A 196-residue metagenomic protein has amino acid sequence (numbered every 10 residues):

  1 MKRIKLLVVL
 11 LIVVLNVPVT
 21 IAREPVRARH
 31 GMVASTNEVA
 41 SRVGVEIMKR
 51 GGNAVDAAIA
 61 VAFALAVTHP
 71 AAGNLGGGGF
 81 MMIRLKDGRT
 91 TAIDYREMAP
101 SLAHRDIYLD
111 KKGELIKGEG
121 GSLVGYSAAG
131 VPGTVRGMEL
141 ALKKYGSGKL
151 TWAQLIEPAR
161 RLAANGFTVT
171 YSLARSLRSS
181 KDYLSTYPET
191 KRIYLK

Functional and structural regions predicted by a protein language model:
M1-R3: N-terminal secretory signal peptides that target proteins for export/translocation
K5-N16: Bacterial N-terminal signal peptides
I21-R42, E46, A54-V55, I59-K196: Noncatalytic scaffold domains of N-terminal-nucleophile
